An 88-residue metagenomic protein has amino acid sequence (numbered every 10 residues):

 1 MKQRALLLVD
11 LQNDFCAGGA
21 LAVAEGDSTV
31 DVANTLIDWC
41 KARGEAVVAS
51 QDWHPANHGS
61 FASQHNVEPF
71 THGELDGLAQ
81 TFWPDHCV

Functional and structural regions predicted by a protein language model:
M1-V88: Active-site acidic carboxylates
